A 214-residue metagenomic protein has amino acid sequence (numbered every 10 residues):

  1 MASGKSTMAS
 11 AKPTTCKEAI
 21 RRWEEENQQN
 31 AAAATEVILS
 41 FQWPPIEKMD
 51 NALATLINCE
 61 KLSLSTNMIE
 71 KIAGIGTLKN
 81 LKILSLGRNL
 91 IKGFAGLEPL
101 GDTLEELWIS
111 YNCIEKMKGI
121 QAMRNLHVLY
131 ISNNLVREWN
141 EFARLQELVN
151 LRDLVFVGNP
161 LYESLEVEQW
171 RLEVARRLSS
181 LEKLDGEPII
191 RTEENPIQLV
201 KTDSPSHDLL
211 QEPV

Functional and structural regions predicted by a protein language model:
M1-M68, N80-K92, P99-E106, R152-V214: The feature captures the LRR N-terminal capping module
T7, L97-P99, V128-N134: Short, mixed-charge, low-aromatic patches
I46-M49, I72-I75, F94-L100, M117-I120 (+2 more regions): Canonical leucine-rich repeat
A54, G76, Q121, Q146 (+1 more regions): Alpha-helix boundary recognition
I69-I72, I91, I114-M117, V136 (+1 more regions): Hydrophobic aliphatic residue packing
L107-Y162, R171: Extended, charged alpha-helical interaction scaffolds
